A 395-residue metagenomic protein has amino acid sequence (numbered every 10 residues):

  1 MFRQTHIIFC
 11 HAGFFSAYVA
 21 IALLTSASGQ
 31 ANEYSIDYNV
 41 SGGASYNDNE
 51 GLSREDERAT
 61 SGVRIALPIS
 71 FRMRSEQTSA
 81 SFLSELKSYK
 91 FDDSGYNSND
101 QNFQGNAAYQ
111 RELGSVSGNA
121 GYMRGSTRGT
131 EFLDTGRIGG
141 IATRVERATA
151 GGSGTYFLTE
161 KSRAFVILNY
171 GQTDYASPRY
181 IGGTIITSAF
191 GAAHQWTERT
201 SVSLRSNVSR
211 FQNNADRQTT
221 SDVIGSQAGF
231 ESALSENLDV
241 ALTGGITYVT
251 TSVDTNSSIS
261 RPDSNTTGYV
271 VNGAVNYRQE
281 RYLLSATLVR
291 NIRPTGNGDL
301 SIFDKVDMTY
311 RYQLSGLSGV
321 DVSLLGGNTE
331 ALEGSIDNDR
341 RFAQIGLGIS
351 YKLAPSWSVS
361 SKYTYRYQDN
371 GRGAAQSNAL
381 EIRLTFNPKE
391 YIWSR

Functional and structural regions predicted by a protein language model:
M1-S35, K389-R395: Cleavable N-terminal export/targeting peptides
Q30-R395: Gram-negative and organellar
